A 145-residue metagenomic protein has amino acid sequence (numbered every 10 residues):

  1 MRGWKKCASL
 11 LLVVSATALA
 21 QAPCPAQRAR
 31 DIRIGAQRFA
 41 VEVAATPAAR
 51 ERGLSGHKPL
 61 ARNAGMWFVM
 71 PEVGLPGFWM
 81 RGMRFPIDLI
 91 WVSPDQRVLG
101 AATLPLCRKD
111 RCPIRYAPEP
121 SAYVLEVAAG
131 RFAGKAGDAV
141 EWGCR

Functional and structural regions predicted by a protein language model:
M1-S9: Bacterial N-terminal signal peptides that target proteins for export
L10-L11, L60: Residue-level recognition of conserved structural "scaffold" positions that shape functional pockets and channels
L12-V13, A40: Detector for intrinsically disordered, low-structure N-terminal pre-sequences
S15-T17: N-terminal signal peptide c-region/cleavage motif recognized by signal peptidases
Q21-R145: Compact, glycine-rich, soluble single-domain proteins
